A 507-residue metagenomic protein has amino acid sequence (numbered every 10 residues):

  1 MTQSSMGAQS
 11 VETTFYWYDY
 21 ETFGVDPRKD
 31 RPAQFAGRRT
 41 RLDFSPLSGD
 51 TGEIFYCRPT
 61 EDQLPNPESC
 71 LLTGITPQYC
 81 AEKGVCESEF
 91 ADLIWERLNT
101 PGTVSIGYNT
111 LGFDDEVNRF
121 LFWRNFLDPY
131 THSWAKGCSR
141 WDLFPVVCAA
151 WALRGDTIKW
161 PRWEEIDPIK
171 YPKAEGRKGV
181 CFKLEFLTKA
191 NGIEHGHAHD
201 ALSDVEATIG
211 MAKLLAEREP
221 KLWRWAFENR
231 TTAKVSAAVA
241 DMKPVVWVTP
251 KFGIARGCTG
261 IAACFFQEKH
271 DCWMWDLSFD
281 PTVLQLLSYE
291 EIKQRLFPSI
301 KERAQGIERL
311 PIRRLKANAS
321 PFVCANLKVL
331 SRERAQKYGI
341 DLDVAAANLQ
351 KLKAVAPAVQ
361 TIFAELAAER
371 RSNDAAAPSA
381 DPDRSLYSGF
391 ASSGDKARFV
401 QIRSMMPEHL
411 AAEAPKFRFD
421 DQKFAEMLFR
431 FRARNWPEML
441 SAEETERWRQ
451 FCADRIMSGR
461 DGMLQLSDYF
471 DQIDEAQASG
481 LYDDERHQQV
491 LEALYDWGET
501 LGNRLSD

Functional and structural regions predicted by a protein language model:
M1-D50: Entry/capping segment at the start of metal-dependent catalytic domains with acidic active-site entry clusters
T2-M6, L214-A345, D454-D507: Acidic two-metal-ion nuclease catalytic site recognized across multiple nuclease folds, prominently DnaQ/RNase D-T
Q9-V11, R97-T100, Q267: Flexible, charged surface loops at secondary-structure boundaries
E21-V25, L93, G260-I261: Short secondary-structure capping/turn segments at boundaries of alpha-helices and beta-strands
F23-V25, C80, A198: Short strand->helix junction
D30-F35, R39-R41, L47-I75, R97-P220 (+2 more regions): Metal-dependent phosphoesterase core characteristic of DEDDh/y 3'-5' exonuclease domains
L72-I158, F322-R398, I402-R403, H409: Conserved DEDDh/DEDDy metal-dependent 3′-5′ exonuclease domain
E365-D507: Extended, amphipathic alpha-helical scaffolds
